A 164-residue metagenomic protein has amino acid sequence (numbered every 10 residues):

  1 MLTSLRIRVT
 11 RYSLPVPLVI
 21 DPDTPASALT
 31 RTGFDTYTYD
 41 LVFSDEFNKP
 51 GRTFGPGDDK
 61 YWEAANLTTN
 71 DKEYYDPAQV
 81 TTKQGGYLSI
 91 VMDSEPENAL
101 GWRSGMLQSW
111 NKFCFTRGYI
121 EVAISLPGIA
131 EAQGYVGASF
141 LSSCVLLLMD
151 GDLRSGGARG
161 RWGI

Functional and structural regions predicted by a protein language model:
M1-I164: Low-complexity, Ser/Thr/Pro/Gly-rich disordered linker/stalk regions
